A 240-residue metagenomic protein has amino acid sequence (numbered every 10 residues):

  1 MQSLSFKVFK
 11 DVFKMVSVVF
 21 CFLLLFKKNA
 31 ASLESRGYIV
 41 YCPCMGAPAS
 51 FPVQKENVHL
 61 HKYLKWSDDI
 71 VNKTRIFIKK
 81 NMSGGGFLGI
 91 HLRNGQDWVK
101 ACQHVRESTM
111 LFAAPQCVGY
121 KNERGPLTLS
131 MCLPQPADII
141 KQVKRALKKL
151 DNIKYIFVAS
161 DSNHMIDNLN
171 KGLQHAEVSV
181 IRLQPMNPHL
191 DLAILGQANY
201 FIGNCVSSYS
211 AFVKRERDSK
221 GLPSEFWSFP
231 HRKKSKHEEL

Functional and structural regions predicted by a protein language model:
M1-R182, M186: Core catalytic architecture of nucleotide-activated donor-dependent transferases building glycoconjugates
M131-L133, P230-L240: Leloir-type glycosyltransferase catalytic cores
P188-R232: A donor-sugar binding/catalytic signature common to diverse glycosyltransferases and related nucleotide-sugar
